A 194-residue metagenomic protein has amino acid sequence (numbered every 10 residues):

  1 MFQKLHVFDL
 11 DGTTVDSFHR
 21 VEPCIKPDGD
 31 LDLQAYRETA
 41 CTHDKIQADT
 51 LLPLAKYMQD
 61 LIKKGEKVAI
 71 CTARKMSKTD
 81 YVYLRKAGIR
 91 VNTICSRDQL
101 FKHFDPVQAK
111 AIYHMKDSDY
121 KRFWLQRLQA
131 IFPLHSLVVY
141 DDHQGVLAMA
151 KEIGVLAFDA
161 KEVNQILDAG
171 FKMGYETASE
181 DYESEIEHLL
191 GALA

Functional and structural regions predicted by a protein language model:
M1-F2, T50, F132, H188-G191: Intrinsically disordered, compositionally biased terminal peptides
F2-F104: Alpha-helical substrate-recognition element adjacent to the catalytic core
H43-I46, T50, H114-D117, V139: Residue-level preference for long, well-ordered alpha-helices that form the structural scaffold of enzyme catalytic
T50-L54, S118-K121, H143: Amphipathic coiled-coil/heptad-repeat helices and related helical stalk/stem segments that mediate oligomerization
M58-K63, Q126-Q129, K151: Surface-exposed amphipathic alpha-helices with a cationic face
M76-H135, V146-L147: Substrate-recognition "cap/lid" segment bordering the active-site pocket of phosphatases
L134-E176: Acidic, Mg2+-coordinating phosphoryl-transfer loop and its flanking beta/alpha structural elements, shared across
A169-A194: Intrinsic-disorder/low-complexity detector
